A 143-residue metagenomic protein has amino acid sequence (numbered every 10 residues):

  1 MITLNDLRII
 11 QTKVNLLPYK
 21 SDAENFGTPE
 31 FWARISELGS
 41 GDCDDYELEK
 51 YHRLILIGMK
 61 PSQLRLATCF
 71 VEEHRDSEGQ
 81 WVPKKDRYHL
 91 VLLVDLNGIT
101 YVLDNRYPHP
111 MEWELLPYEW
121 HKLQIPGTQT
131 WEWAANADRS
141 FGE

Functional and structural regions predicted by a protein language model:
M1-E143: A structural boundary/capping signal
